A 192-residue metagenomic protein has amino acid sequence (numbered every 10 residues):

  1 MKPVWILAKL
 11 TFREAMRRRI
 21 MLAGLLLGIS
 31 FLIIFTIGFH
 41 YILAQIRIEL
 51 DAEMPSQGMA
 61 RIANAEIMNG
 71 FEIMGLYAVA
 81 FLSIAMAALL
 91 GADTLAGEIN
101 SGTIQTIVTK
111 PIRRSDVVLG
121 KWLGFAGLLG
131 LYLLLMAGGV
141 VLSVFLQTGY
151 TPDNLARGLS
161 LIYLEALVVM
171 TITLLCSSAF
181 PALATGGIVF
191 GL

Functional and structural regions predicted by a protein language model:
M1-L25: Aromatic- and glycine-rich beta-strand/loop motifs that create alpha-glucan
E14, G97, K110, V141-F145 (+1 more regions): Transmembrane helix-loop junction
R17, N100, R113, F180-P181: A helix-boundary/kink motif common to multi-pass secondary transporters, especially Major Facilitator Superfamily
M21-I29, A182-L192: Pore- or pathway-lining transmembrane helices of multi-pass membrane proteins that form conduits for solutes/ions
I33-L89, V118-G186: Secretory targeting signals
D93-A126: Helix-loop-helix units of permease transmembrane domains in multi-pass membrane transporters, especially ABC
